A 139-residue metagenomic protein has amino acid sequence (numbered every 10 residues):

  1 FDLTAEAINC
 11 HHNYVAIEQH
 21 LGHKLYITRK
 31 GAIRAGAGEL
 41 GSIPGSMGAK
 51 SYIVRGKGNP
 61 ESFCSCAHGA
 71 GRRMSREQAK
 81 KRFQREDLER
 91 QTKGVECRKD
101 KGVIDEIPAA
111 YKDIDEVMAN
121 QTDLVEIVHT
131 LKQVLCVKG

Functional and structural regions predicted by a protein language model:
F1-G139: Domain-length cofactor-binding catalytic modules of enzymes
